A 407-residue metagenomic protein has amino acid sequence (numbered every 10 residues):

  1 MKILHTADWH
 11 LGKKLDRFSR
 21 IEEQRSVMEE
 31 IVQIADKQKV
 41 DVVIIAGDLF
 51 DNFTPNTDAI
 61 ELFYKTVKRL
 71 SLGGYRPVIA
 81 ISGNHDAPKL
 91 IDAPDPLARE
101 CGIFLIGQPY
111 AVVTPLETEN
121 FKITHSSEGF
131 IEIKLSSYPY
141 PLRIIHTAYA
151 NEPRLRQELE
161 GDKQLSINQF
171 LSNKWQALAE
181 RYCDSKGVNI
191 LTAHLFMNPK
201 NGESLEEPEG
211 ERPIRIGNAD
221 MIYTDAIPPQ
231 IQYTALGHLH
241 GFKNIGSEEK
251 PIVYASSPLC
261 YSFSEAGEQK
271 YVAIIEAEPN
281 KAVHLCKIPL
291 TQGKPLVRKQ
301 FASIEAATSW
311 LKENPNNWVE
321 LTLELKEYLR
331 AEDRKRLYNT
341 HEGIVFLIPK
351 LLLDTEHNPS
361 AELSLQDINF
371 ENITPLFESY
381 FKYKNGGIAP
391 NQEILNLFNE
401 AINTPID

Functional and structural regions predicted by a protein language model:
M1-K68, L72-Y75, L397-D407: N-terminal active-site segment of His-dependent metallophosphoesterases
D8, M28, D48, F63 (+7 more regions): Divalent metal-coordination and catalytic microenvironments
K37, V42, E276-D407: Accessory, non-catalytic peripheral segments of nucleic-acid enzymes
D41-G47, V78-S82, V188-A193: Short beta-strand segments at enzyme active-site cores
P55, D86-P251: His/Asp/Glu-rich metal-coordinating catalytic cores of metallo-dependent phosphodiesterases/hydrolases acting on
S71-A80, P315-V319: Short, surface-exposed connector motifs at secondary-structure boundaries
L72-G74, D184, D225-Q230, S247 (+2 more regions): Short, conserved loop/helix-junction motifs that constitute active-site signature segments in enzyme catalytic cores
E117-Y140, K250-N314: Binuclear metal-dependent phosphoesterase catalytic core
